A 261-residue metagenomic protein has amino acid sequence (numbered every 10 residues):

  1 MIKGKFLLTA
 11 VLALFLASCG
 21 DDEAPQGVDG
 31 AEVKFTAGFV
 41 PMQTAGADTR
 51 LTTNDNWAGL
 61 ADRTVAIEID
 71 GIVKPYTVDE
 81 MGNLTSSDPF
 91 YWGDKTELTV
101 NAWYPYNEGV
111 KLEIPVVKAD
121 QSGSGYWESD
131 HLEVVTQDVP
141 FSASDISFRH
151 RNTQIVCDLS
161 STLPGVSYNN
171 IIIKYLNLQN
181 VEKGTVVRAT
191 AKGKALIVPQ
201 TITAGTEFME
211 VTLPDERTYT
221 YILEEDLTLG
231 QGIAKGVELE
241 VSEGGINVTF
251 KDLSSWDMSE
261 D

Functional and structural regions predicted by a protein language model:
I2-F6, S18-D261: Sec-type signal peptide cleavage vicinity
T9-F15: Bacterial N-terminal signal peptides
